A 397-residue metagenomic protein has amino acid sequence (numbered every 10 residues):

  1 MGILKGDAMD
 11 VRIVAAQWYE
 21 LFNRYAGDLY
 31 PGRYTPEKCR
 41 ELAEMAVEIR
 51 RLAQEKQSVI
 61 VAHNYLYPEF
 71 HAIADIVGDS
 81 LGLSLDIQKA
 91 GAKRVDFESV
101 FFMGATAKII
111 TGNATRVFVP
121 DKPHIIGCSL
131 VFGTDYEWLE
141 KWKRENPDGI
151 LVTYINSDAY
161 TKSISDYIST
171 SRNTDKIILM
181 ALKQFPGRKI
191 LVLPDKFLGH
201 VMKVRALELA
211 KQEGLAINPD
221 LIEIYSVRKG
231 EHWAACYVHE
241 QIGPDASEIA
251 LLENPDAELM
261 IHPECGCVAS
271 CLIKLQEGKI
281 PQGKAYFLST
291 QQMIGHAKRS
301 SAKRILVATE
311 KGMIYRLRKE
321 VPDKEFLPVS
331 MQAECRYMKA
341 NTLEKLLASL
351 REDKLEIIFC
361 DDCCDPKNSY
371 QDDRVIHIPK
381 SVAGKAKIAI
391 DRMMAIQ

Functional and structural regions predicted by a protein language model:
G2-T309, M313-P322, F326-Q397: Active-site loop-to-helix "anion-binding N-cap" substructures in soluble metabolic enzymes
